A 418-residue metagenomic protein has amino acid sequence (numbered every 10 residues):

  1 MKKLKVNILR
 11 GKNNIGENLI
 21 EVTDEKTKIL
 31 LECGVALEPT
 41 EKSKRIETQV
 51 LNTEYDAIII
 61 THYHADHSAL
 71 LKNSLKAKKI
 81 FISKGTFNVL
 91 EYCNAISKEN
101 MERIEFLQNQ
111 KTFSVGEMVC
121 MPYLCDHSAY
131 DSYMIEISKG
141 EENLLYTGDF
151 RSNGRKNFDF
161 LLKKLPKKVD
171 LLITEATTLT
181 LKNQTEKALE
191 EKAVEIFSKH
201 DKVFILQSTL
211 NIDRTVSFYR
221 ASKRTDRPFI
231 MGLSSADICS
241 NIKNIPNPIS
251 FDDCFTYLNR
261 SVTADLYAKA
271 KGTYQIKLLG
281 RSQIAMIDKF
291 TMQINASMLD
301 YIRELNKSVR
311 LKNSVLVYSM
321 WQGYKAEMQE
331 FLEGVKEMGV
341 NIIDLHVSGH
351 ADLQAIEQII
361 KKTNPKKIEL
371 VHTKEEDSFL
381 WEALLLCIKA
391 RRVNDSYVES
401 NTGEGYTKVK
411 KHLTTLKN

Functional and structural regions predicted by a protein language model:
K2-I59, H64-D213, S217-R220, R224 (+2 more regions): His/Asp/Glu-rich metal-coordinating catalytic cores of metallo-dependent phosphodiesterases/hydrolases acting on
N14, R224, T263-N418: C-terminal regulatory/interaction regions
P39, F87-E91, D213, A236-N241 (+2 more regions): Short, charged/polar "capping" segments at the starts of alpha-helices and the immediately preceding loops
E99-R103, S235-K243, P248-S250, R392-T415: Long amphipathic alpha-helical scaffold regions
R103-Q110, T256-R260, R392: Short acidic-hydrophobic, aromatic-tinged amphipathic segments that line or gate anion-handling sites
F150, N211-R214, C239-F251, K361-P365 (+1 more regions): Hydrophobic transmembrane alpha-helix bundles
Q184-L311, V371: Hard-cation-handling environments
